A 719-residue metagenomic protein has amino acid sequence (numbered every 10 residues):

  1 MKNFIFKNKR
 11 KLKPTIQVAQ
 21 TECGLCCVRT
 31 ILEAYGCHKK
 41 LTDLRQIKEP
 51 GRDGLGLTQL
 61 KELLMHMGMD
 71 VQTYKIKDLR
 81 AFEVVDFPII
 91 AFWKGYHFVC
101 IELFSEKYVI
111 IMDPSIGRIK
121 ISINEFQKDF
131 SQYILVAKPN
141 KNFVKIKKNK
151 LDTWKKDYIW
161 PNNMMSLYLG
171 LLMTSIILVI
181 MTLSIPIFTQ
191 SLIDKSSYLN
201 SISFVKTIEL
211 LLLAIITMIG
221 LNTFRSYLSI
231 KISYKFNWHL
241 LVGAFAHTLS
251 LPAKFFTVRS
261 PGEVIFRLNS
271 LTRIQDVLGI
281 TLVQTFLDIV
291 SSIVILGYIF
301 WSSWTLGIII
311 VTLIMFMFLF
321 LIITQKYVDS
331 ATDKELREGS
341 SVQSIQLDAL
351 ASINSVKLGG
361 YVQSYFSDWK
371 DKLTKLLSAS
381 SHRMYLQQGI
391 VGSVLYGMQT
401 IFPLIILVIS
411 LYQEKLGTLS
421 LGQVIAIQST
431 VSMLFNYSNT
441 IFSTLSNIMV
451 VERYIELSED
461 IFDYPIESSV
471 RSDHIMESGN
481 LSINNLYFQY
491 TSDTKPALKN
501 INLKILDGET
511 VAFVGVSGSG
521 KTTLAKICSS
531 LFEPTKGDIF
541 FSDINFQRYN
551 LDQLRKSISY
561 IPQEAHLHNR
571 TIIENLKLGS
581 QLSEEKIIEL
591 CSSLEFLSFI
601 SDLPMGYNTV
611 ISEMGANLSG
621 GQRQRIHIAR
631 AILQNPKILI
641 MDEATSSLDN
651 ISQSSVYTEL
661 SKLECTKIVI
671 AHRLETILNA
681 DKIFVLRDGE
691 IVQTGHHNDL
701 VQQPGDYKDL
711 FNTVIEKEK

Functional and structural regions predicted by a protein language model:
M1-I185, Y198-T207, S229, I289 (+9 more regions): Membrane-integrated ABC transporters
L169-L221, L228, F300-T305, G417-L421 (+1 more regions): Transmembrane helix-loop-helix hairpins at lipid-water interfaces of multipass membrane proteins, especially the type-1
I185-P186, L282-Q325, S378-S429: A hydrophobic transmembrane-helix motif
A253-K254, F266-L278, L282, Y327-D348 (+4 more regions): An intracellular "coupling" helix at the cytosolic face of ABC transporter transmembrane type-1 domains
E338, K357-Y361, I427-I461: Cytosolic ends of transmembrane helices, especially the final helix of ABC transmembrane type-1 domains
V362, F462-A512, N545, Q553 (+3 more regions): Primarily ABC-family ATPase nucleotide-binding module
T523, K556-Y560, E564, I572-N575 (+2 more regions): ABC-family ATPase nucleotide-binding domain "signature/switch" substructure
S529: Helix-to-loop junction immediately C-terminal to a conserved catalytic motif
